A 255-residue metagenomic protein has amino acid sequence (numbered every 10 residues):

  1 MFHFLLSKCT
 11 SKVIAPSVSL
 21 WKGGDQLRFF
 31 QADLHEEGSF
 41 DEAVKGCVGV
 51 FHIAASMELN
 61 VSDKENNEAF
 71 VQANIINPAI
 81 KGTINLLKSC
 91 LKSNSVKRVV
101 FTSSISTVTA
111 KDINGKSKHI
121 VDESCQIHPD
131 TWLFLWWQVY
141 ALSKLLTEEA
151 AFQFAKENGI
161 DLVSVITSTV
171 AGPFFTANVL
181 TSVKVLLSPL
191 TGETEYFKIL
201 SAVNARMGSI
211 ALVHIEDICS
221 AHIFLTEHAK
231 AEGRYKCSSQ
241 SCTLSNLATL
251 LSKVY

Functional and structural regions predicted by a protein language model:
S19-K81, S93: NAD(P)H-binding glycine-rich loop region in Rossmannoid oxidoreductase-like domains and their noncatalytic homologs
L59-N60, I105-I120, V170-P173: Conserved catalytic-site region of short-chain dehydrogenase/reductase
K92, D130-V163: Active-site Tyr-X1-5-Lys
R98-V99, S103-S104, T147-F174: Conserved beta-loop-beta element that borders a ligand/cofactor-binding pocket
P129-L135, A177-V213: A conserved pocket-lining segment of Rossmann-fold NAD(P)-dependent short-chain dehydrogenase/reductase
E157-I160, G172-L187, L225-Y235: Glycine/proline-rich active-site loop of Rossmann-fold NAD(P)-dependent oxidoreductases
G172, V203-G208, Y235-T243: Glycine-rich Rossmann NAD(P)(H)-binding loop
C219-Y255: Mid/C-terminal beta-alpha module of Rossmann-like enzyme folds, strongest in SDR-family dehydrogenases/epimerases
